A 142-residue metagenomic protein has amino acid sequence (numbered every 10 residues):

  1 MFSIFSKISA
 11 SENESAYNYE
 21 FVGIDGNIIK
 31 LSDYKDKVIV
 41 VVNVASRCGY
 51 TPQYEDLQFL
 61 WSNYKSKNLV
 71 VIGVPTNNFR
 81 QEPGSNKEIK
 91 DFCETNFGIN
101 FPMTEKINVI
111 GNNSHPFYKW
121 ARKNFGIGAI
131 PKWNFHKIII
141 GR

Functional and structural regions predicted by a protein language model:
I4-S32: N-terminal "domain-start" segment that seeds a small globular fold
G23, D36, N43-R47, N134: Amphipathic alpha-helical repeat scaffolds
K30-S32, S62-N63, G126-P131: Surface-exposed acidic, glycine-flexible loop patches that form ligand/cofactor-binding and adhesion interfaces
K37-V38, R47, T51-P75, E94-F97: Conserved helix-turn-beta segment immediately C-terminal to the redox Cys motif in thioredoxin-like folds
N43, S66-S85, I99-G111: Thiol-based oxidoreductase modules, predominantly thioredoxin-like and allied folds used for disulfide exchange
D56-F59, E88, N112, P116: Extracytoplasmic/secreted proteins, especially bacterial periplasmic and envelope-associated proteins
C93-E94, G98-R142: Thiol/selenol-based redox catalytic cores and closely related redox-interacting motifs
